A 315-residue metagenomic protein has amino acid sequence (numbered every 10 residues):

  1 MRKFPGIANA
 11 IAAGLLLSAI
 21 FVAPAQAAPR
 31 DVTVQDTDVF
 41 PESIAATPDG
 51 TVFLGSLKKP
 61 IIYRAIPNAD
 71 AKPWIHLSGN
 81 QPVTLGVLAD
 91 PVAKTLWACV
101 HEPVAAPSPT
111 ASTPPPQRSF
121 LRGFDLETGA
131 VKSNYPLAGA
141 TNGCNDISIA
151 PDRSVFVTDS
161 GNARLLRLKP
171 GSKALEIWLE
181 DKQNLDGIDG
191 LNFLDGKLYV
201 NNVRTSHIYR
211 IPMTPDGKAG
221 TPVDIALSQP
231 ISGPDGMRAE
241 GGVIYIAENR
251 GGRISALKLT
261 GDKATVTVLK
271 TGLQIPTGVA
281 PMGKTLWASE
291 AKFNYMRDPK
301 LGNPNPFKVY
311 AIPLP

Functional and structural regions predicted by a protein language model:
P29-V34, A71-L77, A130-L137, A174-K182 (+2 more regions): A short beta-strand motif characteristic of beta-propeller blades
Q35-V52, L57, G79-V104, L137-V155 (+3 more regions): Beta-rich, blade/repeat-based domains predominating in secreted/periplasmic proteins but also intracellular
L57, H101-P103, S160-N162, V203 (+2 more regions): Short loop/turn segments immediately following the C-termini of beta-strands
P60-I62, A105-A106, L121, A163-L166 (+3 more regions): Structural signal for beta-propeller blades
I66-D70, D125-A130, K169-K173, P212-G217 (+2 more regions): Short loop/turn segments that connect beta-strands within beta-propeller blades
C99-P116, A291-P304: Short, conserved, GDST-rich strand-edge loop motifs in beta-rich repeat architectures
S112-D152: Asp-box/WD-like beta-propeller blade repeats and closely related beta-sheet repeat scaffolds
A280-P315: Blade-level signature of beta-propeller repeat domains, shared across WD40, Kelch, NHL, RCC1 and BNR/Asp-box propellers
